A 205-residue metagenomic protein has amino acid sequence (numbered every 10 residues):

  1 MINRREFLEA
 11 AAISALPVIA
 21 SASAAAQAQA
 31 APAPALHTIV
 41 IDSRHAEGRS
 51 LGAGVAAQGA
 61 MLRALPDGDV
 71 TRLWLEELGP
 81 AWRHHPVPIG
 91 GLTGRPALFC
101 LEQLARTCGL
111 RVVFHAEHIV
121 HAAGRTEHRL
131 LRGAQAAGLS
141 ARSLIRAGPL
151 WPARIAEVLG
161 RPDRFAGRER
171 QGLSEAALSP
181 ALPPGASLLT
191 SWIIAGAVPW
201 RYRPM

Functional and structural regions predicted by a protein language model:
M1-I2, A22-A26, P199-M205: Eukaryotic intrinsically disordered, low-complexity regions
M1-V18: N-terminal secretory signal peptides and thylakoid transit peptides that target proteins across membranes
S21-Q58: C-terminal segment of N-terminal export signals and the immediately downstream linker at the start of the mature
R44-A46, L51-A53, A57, M61-L73 (+1 more regions): Long, low-hydrophobicity ectodomains and other hydrophilic envelope-associated domains
